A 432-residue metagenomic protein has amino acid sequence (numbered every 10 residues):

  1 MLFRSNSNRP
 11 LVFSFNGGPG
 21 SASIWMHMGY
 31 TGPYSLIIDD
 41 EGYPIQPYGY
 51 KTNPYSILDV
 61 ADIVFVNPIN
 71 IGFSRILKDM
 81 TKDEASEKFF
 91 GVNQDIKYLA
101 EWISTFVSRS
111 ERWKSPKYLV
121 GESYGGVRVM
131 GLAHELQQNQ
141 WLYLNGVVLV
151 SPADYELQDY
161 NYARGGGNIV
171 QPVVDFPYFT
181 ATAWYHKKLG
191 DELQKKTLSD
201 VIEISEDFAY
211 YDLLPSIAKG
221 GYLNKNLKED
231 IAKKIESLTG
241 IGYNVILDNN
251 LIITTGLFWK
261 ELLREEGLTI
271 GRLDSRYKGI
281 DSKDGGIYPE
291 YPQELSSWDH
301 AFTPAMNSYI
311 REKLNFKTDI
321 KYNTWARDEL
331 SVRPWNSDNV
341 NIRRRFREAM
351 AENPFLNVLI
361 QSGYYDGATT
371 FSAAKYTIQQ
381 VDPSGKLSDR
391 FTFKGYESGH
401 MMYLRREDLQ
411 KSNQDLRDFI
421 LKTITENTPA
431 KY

Functional and structural regions predicted by a protein language model:
M1-K88, Q379: N-terminal cap/lid subdomain of alpha/beta-hydrolase-fold enzymes
G32-E41, Q137-S237: A catalytic-pocket lid/entrance helix-loop region that shapes and gates access to the active site across common
K97-S115: Conserved acidic catalytic loop of the alpha/beta-hydrolase fold
R112-Y124: Alpha/beta-hydrolase fold nucleophile elbow
G121-H134: Glycine-rich nucleophile elbow surrounding the catalytic serine of serine-hydrolase chemistry
G131, D248, L356, T370-Q380: Short alpha-helix in the alpha/beta-hydrolase fold that links the catalytic acid
K219-A368: Alpha/beta-hydrolase fold catalytic core
E397-L409: Catalytic histidine-centered segment of alpha/beta-hydrolase-like enzymes
